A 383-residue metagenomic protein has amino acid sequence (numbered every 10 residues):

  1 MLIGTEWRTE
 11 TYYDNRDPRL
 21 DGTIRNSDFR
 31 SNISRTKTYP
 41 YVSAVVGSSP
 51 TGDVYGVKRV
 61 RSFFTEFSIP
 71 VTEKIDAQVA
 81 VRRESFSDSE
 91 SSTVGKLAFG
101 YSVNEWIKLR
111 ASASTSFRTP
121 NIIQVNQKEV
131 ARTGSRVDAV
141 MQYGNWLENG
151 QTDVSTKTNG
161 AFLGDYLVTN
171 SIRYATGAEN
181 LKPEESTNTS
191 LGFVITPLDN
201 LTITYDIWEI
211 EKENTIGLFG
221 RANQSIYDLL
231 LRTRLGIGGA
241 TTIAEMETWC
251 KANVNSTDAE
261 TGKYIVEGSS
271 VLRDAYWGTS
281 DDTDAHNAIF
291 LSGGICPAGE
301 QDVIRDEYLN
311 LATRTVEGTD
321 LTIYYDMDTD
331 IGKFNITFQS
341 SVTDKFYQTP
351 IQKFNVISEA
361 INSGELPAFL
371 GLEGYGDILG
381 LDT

Functional and structural regions predicted by a protein language model:
M1-D76, Q348-T383: Outer-membrane beta-barrel transmembrane domain signature of Gram-negative proteins, especially the mid-to-C-terminal
M1-I3, A77-V79, G95, L109-A111 (+5 more regions): Transmembrane beta-strands of outer-membrane beta-barrel proteins
T5-Y13, V81-S87, A113-T119, N126-K128 (+4 more regions): Transmembrane beta-strands of outer-membrane beta-barrel pores
G52-V57, T119-D206, I210, I304-T319: Outer-membrane beta-barrel signature, preferentially recognizing the C-terminal barrel domain of Gram-negative
V60, T72-K74, S102-W106, R118 (+5 more regions): Outer-membrane beta-barrel channels and translocator barrels
R61-F67, T93-F99, G177, T187-F193 (+2 more regions): Hydrophobic, lipid-facing positions within transmembrane beta-strands of outer-membrane proteins
T65, I69, R83, F99-S102 (+3 more regions): Residue-level signature of outer-membrane beta-barrel architecture
W208-T383: Gram-negative outer-membrane beta-barrel transporters
